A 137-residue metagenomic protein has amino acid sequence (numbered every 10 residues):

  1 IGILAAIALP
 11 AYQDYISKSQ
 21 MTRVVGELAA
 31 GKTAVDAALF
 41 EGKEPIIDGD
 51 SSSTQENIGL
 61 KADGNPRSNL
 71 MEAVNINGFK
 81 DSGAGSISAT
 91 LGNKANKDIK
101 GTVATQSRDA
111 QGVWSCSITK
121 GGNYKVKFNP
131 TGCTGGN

Functional and structural regions predicted by a protein language model:
I1-K32: N-terminal single-pass transmembrane signal-anchor helix
A34-L39: Early exported N-terminus immediately downstream of N-terminal targeting peptides
F40-N137: Periplasmic/extracellular, small/polar-rich flexible segments of pilin-like filament-forming proteins
